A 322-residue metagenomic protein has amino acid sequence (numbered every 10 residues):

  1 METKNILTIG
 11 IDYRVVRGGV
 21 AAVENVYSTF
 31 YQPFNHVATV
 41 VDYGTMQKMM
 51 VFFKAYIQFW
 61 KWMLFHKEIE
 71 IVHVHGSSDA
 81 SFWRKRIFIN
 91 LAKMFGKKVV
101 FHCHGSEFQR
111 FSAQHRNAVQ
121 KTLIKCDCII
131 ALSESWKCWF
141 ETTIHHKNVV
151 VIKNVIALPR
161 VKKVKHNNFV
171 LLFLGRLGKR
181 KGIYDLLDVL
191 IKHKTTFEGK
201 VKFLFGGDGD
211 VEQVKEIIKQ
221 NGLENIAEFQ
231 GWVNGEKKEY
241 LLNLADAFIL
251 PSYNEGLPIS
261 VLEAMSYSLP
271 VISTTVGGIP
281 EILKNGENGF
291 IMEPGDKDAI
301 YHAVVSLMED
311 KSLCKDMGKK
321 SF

Functional and structural regions predicted by a protein language model:
L7-I9, K163-K192, F203-G206: Conserved donor-binding/catalytic core segment of Leloir-type glycosyltransferases
V40-V41, L174, K202-K215, G231-W232: Glycosyltransferase donor-sugar binding loop
I124-R160: Donor nucleotide-sugar binding/catalytic pocket of nucleotide-sugar-dependent glycosyltransferases
K215-V233: Nucleotide-activated donor-binding/catalytic signature segment of Leloir-type glycosyltransferases, i.e., the conserved
Y253: Aromatic "clamp/platform" in nucleotide-sugar-dependent glycosyltransferases that forms part of the donor/acceptor
P270-S273: Short hydrophobic beta-strand element within catalytic cores of glycosyltransferases and related nucleotide-activated
N285-G286, F290-K297, S306-K311: Conserved acidic donor-binding segment of nucleotide-sugar-dependent glycosyltransferases
A299, S306, L313-F322: A short, well-ordered alpha-helix in the C-terminal region of glycosyltransferases
